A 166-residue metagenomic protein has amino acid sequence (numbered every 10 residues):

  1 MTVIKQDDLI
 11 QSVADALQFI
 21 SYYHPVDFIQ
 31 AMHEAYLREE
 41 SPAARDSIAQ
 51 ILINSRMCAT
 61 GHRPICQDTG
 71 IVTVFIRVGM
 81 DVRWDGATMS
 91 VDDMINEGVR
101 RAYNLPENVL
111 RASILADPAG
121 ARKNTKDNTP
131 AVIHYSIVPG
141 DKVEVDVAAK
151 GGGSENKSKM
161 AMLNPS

Functional and structural regions predicted by a protein language model:
M1-S166: Non-transmembrane, aqueous-exposed alpha-helical and coiled segments at domain scale
